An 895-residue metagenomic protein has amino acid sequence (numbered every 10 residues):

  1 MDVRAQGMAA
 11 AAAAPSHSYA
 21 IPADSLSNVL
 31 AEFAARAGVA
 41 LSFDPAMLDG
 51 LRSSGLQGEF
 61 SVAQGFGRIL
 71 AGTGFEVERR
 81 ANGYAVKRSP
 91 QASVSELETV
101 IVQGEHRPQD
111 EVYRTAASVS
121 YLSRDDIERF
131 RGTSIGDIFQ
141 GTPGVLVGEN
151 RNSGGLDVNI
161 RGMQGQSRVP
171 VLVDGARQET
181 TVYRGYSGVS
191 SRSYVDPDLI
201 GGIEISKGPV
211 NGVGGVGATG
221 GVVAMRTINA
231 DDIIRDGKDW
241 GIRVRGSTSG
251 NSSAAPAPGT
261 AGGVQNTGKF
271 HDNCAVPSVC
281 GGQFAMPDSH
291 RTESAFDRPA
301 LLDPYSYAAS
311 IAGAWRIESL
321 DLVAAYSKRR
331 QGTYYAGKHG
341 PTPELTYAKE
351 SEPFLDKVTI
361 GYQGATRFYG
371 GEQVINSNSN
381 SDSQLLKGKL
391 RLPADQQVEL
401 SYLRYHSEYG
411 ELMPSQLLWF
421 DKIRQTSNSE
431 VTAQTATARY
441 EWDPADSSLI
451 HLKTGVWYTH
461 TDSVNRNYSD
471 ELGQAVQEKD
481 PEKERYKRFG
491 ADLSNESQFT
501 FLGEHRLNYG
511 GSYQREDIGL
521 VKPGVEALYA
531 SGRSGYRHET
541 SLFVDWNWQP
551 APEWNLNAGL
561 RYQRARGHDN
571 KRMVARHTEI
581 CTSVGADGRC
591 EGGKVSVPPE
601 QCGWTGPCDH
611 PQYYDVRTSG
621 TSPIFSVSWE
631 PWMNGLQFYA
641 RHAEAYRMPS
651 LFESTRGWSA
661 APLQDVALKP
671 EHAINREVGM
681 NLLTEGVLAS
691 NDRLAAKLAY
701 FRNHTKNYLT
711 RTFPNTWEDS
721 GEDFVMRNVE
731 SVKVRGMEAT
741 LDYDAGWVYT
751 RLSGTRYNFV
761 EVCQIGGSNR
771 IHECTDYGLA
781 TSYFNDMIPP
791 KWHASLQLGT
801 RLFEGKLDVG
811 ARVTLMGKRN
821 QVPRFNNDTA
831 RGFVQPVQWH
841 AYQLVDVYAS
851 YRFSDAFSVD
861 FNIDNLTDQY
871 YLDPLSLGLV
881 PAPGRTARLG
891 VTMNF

Functional and structural regions predicted by a protein language model:
V3, L30-E32, R36, K87-E128 (+3 more regions): Short, acidic, small-residue-rich periplasmic hinge/interaction motif at the N-terminus of Gram-negative outer-membrane
K87-S89, G136, Q140-R177, K207-G208: Extracytoplasmic beta-strand/coil segments of soluble accessory domains associated with Gram-negative outer-membrane
Q178-K207: Short acidic/polar hinge/loop motifs at secondary-structure boundaries that mediate gating or recognition
T181, Y646, K706-N707, R711 (+5 more regions): C-terminal beta-signal and adjacent terminal beta-strands/loops of Gram-negative outer-membrane beta-barrel proteins
A261, T267-E408, F501, R561: Transmembrane beta-barrel wall of Gram-negative outer-membrane proteins
R391-Y405, V431-V597, G603, Q612 (+6 more regions): Face-selective signature of the C-terminal outer-membrane beta-barrel domain
E441-W442, H451-N467, S628-W632, Q637-A643 (+4 more regions): Membrane-embedded beta-barrel scaffold of Gram-negative outer-membrane proteins
Q549-L556, Q563-A565, L688-L709, P714 (+3 more regions): Gram-negative outer-membrane beta-barrel transporters
